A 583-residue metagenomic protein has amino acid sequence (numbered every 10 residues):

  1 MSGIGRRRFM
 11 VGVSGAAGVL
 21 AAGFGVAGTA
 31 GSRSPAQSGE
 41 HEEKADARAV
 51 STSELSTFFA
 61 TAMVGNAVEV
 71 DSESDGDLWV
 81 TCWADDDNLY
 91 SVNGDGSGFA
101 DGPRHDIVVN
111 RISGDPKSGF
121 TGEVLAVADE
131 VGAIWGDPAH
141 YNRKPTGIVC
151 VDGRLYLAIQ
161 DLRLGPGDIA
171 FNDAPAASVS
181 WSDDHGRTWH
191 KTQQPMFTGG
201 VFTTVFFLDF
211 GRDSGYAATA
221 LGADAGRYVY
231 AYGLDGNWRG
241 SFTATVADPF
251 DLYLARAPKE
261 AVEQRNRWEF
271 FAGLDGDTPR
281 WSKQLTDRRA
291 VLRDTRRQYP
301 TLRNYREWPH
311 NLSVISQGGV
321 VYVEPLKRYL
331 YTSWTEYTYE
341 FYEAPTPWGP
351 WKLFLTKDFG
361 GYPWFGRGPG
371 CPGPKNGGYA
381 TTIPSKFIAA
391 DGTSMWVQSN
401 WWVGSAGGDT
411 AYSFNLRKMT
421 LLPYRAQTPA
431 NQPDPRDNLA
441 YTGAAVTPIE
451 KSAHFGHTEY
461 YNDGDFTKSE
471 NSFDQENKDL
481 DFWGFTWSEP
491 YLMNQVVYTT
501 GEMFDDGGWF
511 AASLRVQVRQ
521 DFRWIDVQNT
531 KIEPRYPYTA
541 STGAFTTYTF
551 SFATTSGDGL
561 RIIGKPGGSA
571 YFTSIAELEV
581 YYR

Functional and structural regions predicted by a protein language model:
M1-A17: N-terminal secretory signal peptides and thylakoid transit peptides that target proteins across membranes
E54-A60, N88-P138, L162-D173, H185 (+1 more regions): Beta-propeller domains
E73-A84, P138-V151, F206-A225, Q317-E324 (+1 more regions): Structural signature of eukaryotic scaffold interfaces centered on beta-propeller domains
H105-G114, P175-H185, F250-P258, E343 (+1 more regions): Beta-propeller blade signature
S113-G119, S180-K191, E260-A261, A344-F354 (+1 more regions): Asp-box/BNR beta-propeller loop motif
Y228-P345, D358-F359, G368-P369: Active-site cradle of extracellular carbohydrate-active enzymes
L353-F387: Conserved blade-ending motifs and adjacent loop-strand segments that build the rim/top face of beta-propeller domains
F466-Q528, A544-R583: Aromatic, loop-rich ligand-recognition surfaces of beta-strand-rich domains
